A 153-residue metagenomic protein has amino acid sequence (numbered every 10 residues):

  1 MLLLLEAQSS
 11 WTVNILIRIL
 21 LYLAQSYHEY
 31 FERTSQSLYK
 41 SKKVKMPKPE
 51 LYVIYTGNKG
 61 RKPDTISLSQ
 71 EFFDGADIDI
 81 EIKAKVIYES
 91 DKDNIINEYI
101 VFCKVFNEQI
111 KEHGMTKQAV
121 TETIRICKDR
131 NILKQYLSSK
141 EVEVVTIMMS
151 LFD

Functional and structural regions predicted by a protein language model:
M1-D153: Elongated, amphipathic alpha-helical interaction scaffolds
